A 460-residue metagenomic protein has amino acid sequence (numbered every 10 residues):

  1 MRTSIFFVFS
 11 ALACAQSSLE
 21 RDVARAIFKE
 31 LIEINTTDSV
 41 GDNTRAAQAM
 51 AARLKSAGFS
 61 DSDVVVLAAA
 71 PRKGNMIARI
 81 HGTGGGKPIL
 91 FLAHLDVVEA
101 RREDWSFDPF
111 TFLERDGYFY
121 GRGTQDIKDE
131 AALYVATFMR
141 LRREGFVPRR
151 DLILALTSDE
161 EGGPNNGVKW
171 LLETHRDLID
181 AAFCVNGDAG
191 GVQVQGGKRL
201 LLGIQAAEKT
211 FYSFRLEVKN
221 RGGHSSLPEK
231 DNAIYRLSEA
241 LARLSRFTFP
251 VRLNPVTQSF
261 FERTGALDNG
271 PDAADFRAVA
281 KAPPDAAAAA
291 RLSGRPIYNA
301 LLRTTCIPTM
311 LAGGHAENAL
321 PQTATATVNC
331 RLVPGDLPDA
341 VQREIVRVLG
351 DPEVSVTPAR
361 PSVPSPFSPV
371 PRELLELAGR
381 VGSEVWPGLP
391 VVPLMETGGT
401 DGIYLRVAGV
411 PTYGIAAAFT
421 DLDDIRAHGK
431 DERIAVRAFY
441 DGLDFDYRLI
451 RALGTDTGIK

Functional and structural regions predicted by a protein language model:
F7-A15: Hydrophobic h-region of N-terminal signal peptides that target proteins for export in Gram-negative bacteria
A15-G41, K55-D61, R101-D104, E208-F211: N-terminal hydrophobic or amphipathic helices/low-complexity stretches enriched in small/hydrophobic/Pro/Gly
T37-G86, P109-L113: A non-catalytic alpha/beta surface segment that caps or lines the substrate-entry region of metallo-dependent hydrolase
G84-G86, V192-Q193, R252-H315, Q322-T323 (+3 more regions): An extended, acidic, His-containing surface patch that forms the Zn2+-binding/catalytic region of metallohydrolases
G86-L156: Active-site metal-coordination/substrate-binding segment of hydrolases, especially metallo-dependent peptidases
R149-N232: Histidine/acidic-residue-rich, glycine-tolerant segments that coordinate divalent metal ions
K169-W170, S226-P250: A short core secondary-structure module
D231, V341-L349: Short amphipathic alpha-helices in soluble, non-transmembrane regions that often serve as interface/regulatory elements
